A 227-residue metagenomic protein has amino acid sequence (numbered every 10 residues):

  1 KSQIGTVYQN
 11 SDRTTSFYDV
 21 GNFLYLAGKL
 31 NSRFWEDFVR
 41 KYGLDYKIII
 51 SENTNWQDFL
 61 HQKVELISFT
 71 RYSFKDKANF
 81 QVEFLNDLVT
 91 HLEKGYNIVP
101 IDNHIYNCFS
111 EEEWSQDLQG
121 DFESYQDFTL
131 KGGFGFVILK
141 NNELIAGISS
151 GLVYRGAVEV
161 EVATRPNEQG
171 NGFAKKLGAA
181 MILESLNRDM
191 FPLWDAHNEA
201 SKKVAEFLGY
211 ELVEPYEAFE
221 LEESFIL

Functional and structural regions predicted by a protein language model:
K1, E112-G135: Active-site rim helix/loop that mediates acceptor-substrate recognition in acyltransferases
S2-N107: Acyl-donor-binding surface of acyltransferase catalytic domains
S32-D37, T164, G170-E184, K203 (+1 more regions): Conserved acetyl-CoA-binding loop-helix of GNAT-fold acetyltransferases
W56-E65, K175, H197-P215: Conserved active-site alpha-helix within GNAT-family acetyltransferase domains
I67-F80, E211-L227: Conserved catalytic-core motifs of GNAT/GCN5-like acyltransferases
S124-A157, E161-R165: A conserved beta-strand-loop-helix scaffold within acyl/acetyltransferase catalytic domains
V162, P192-D195: Conserved hydrophobic beta-strand within the GNAT/NAT acetyltransferase core sheet that lines the active-site cleft
